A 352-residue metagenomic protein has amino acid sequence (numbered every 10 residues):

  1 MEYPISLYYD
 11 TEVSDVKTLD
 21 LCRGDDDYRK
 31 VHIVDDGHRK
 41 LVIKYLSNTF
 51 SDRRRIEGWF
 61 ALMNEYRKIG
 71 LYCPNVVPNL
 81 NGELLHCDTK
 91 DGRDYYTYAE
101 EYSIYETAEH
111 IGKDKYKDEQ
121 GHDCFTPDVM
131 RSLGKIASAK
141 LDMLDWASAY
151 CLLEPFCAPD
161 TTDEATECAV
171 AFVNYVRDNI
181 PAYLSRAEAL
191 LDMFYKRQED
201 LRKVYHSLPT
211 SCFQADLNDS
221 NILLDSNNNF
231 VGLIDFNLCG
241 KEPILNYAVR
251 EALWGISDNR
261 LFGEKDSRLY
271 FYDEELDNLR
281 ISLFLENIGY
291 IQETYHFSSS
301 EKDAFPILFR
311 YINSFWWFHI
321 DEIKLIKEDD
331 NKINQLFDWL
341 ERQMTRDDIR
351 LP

Functional and structural regions predicted by a protein language model:
M1-T18: Juxta-kinase regulatory segment immediately upstream of eukaryotic protein kinase catalytic domains
L19-D25: Protein kinase glycine-rich loop
D27-H38, V42, K196-N246: Active-site acidic catalytic loop and adjacent metal/ATP-binding pocket of ATP-dependent phosphoryl transfer enzymes
R39-L144: ATP-binding pocket architecture of kinase catalytic cores
A149-R202: Active-site catalytic-loop/activation-segment of kinase and kinase-like phosphoryl-transfer enzymes
L245-H296, F309-K327: Active-site activation/catalytic loop segments of kinase-like enzymes and analogous catalytic loops in related
F318-P352: Helical subdomain adjoining the active site within ATP-dependent kinase catalytic cores
